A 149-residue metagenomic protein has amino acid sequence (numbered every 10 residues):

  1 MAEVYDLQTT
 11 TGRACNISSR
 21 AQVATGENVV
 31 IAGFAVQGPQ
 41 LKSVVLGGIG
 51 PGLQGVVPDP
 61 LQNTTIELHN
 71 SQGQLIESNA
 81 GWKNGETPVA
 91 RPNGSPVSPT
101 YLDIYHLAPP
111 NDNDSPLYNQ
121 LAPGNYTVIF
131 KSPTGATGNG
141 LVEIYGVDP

Functional and structural regions predicted by a protein language model:
M1-P149: A sequence-level detector for low-complexity, Ser/Thr- and acidic-rich stretches
